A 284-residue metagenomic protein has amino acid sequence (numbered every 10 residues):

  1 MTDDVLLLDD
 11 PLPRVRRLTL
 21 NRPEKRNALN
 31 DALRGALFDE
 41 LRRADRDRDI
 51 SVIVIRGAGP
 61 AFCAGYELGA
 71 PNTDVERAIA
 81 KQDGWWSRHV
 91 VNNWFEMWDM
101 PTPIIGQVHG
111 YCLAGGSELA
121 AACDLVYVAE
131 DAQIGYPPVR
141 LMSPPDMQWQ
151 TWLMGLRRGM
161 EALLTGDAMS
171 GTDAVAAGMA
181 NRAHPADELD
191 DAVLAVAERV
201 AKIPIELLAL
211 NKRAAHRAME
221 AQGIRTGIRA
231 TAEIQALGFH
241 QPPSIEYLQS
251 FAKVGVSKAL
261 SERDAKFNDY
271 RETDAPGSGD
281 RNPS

Functional and structural regions predicted by a protein language model:
M1-A58, N282-S284: Conserved CoA-thioester-binding segment of acyl-CoA-metabolizing enzymes
M1-P13, S170-G171, D191, K202-S284: C-terminal alpha-helix plus adjacent terminal tail
K25, L29, F38, V75-A78 (+2 more regions): Ligand-binding pocket scaffold of soluble enzyme catalytic domains
A36, E40, H89-P101: Catalytic-core regions built around general acid/base machinery
G57-N93, G255-K258: Glycine- (often His-adjacent) and acidic-residue-rich active-site loop that binds/positions the CoA thioester
P60-A64, L113, A215-A218: Short, active-site-adjacent cap segments at secondary-structure transitions
F95-L208: Crotonase-fold acyl-CoA enzyme core
